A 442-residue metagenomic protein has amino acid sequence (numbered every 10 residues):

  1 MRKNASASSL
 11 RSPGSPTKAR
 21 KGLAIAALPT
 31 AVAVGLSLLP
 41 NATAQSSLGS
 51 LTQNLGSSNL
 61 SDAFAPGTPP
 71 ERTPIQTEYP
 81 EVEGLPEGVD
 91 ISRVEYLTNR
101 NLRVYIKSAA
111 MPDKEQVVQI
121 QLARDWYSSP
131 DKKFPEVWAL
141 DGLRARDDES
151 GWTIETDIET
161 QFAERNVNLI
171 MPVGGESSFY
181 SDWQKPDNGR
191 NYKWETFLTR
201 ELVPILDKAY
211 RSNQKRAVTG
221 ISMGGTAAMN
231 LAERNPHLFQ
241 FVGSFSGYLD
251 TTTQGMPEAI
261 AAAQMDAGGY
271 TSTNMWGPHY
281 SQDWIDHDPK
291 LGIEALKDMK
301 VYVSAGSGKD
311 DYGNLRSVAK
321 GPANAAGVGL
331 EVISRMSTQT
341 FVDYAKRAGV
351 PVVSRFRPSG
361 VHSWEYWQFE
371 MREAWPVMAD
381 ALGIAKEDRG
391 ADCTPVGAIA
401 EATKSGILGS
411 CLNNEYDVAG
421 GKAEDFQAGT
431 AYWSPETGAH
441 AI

Functional and structural regions predicted by a protein language model:
R2-S6, K18-R389: Non-catalytic cap/lid and distal C-terminal segments of serine-dependent acyl enzymes
S9-S15: Eukaryotic, compositionally biased intrinsically disordered regions
S15, R20-L23, A27, L38 (+3 more regions): Generic signature of intrinsically disordered, low-complexity, basic-rich segments and short cationic peptides
E387-I442: Extended, compositionally biased repeat/scaffold regions that form elongated interaction surfaces
